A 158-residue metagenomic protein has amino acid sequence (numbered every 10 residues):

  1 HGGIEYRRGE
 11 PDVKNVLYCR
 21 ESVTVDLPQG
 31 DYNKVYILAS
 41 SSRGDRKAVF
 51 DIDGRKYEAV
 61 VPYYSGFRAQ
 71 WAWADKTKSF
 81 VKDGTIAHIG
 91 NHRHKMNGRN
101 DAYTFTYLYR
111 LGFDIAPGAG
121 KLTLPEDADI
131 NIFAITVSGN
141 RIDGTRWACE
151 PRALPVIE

Functional and structural regions predicted by a protein language model:
H1-E158: N-terminal/edge-of-domain interface segments
